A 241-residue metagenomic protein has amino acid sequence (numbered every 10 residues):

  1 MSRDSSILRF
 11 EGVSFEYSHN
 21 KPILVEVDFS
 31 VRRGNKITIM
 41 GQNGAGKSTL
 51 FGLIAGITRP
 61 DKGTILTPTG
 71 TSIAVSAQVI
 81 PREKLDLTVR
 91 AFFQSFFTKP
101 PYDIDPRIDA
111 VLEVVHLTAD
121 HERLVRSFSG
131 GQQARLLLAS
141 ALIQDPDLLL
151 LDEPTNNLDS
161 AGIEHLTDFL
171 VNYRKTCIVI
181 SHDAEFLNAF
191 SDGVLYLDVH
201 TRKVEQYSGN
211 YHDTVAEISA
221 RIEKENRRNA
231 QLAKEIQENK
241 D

Functional and structural regions predicted by a protein language model:
M1-R227: ABC ATP-binding cassette signature C-motif
E223-D241: ABC ATPase nucleotide-binding domains
